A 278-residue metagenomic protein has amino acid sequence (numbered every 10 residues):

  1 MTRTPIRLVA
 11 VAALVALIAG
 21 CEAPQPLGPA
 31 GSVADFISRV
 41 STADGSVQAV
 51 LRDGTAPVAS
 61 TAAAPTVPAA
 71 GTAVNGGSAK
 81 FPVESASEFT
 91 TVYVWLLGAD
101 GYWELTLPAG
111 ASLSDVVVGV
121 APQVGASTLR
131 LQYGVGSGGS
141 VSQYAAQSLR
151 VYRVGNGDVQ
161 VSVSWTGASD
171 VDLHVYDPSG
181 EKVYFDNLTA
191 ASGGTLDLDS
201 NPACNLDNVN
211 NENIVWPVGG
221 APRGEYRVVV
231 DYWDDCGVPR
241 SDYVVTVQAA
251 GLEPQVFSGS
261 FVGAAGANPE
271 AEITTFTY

Functional and structural regions predicted by a protein language model:
M1-A10: Bacterial N-terminal signal peptides that target proteins for export
L17-G20: C-terminal motif of bacterial Sec signal peptides marking the signal peptidase cleavage site
E22-P24: Bacterial signal peptide processing site
P68-G76, G266: Short, solvent-exposed loop/linker segments at the N-terminal edge of repeated beta-sheet extracellular domains
G77-S87: Aromatic/hydrophobic beta-strand junction motif of beta-rich domains
V120-T128, A221-P222: Surface-exposed, short loops/turns at beta-strand junctions within beta-sandwich domains
G134-V141: Short, solvent-exposed loop/turn segments at the edges of extracellular beta-sandwich modules
R153-Y278: Intrinsic-disorder/low-complexity signal
